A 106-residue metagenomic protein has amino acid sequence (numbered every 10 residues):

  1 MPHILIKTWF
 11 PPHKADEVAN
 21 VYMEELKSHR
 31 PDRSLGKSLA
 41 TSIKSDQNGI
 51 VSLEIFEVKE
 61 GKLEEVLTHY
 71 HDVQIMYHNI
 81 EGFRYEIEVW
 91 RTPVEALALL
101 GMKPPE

Functional and structural regions predicted by a protein language model:
M1-H69, V89-E106: Short S/T/G/P-rich N-terminal loop/turn motif that feeds into the first structured element of a domain
D72-Q74: Charge-dense, low-complexity polyampholytic segments
M76-R91: Conserved short beta-strand edge segments in small beta-sheet-based binding/regulatory domains
